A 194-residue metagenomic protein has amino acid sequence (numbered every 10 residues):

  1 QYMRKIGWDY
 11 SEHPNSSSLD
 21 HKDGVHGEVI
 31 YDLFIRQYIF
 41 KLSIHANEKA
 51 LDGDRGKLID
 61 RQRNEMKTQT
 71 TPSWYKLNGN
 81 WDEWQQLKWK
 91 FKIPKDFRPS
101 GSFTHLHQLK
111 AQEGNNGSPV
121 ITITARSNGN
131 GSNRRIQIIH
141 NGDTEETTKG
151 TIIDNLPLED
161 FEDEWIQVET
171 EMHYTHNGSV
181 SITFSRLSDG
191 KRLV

Functional and structural regions predicted by a protein language model:
Q1-I166, M172-V194: Low-complexity, Ser/Thr/Pro/Gly-rich disordered linker/stalk regions
